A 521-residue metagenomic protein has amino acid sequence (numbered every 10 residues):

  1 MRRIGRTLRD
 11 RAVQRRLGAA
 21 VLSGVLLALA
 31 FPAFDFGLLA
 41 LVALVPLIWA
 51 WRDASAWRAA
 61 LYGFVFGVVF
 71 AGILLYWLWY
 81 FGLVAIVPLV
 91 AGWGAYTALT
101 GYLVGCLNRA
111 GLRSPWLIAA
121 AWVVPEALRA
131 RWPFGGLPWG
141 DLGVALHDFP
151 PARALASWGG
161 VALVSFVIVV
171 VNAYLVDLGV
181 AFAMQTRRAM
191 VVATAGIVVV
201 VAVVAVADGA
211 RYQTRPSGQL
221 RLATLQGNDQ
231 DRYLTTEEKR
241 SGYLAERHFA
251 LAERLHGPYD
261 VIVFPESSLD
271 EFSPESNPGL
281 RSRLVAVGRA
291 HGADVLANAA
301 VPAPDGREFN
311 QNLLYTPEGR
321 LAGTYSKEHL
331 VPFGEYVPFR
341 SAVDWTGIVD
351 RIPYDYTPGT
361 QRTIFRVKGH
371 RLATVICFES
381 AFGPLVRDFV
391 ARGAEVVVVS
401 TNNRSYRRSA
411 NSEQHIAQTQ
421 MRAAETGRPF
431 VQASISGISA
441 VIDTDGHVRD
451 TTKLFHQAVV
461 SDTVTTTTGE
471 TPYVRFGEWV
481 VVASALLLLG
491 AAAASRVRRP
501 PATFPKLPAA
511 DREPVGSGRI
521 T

Functional and structural regions predicted by a protein language model:
R2-Y212, R407-R408, T419-R422, S434-I442 (+5 more regions): Membrane-embedded alpha-helical bundles of multi-pass enzymes that act on lipidic or dolichyl-linked glycan substrates
A210-V480: Soluble catalytic domains of enzymes that build or remodel membrane lipids, polysaccharides, and related
N277, P505-P508: Short Lys/Arg-rich cationic patches that frequently serve as NLS/NoLS or arginine-rich RNA/DNA-binding motifs
